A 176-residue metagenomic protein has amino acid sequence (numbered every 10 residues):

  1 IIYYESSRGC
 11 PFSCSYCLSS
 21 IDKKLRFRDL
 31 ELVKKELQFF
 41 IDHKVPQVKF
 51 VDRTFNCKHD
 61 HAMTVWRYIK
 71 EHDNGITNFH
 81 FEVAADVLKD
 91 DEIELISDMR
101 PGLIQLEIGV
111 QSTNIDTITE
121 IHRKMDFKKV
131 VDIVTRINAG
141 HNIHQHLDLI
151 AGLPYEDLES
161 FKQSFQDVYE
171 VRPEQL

Functional and structural regions predicted by a protein language model:
I1-A139, A151: Radical SAM [4Fe-4S] cluster-binding motif and immediate context
V45, P173-L176: Proline-aspartate-enriched helix->loop->beta-strand connector
H72, V171-E174: Phosphate/oxyanion-binding loops and surfaces in catalytic or ligand/nucleic-acid-binding neighborhoods
E92-I96, P154-E170: Catalytic cores of alpha/beta
Q145-L147: Internal alpha/beta domain cores that form substrate/cofactor-binding pockets in large enzymes and binding proteins
